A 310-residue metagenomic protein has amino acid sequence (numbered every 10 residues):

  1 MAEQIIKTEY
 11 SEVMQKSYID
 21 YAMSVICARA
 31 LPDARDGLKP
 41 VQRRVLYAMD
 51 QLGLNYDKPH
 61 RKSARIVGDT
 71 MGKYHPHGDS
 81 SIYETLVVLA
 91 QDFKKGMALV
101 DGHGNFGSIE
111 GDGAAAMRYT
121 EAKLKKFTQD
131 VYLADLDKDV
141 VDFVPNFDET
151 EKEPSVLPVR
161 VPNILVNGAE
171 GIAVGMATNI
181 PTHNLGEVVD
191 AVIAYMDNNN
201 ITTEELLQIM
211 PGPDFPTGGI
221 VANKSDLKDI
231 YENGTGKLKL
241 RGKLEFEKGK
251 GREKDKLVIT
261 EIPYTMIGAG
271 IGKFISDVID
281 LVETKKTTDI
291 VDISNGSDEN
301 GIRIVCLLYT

Functional and structural regions predicted by a protein language model:
M1-K237, V305: Catalytic phosphate-handling regions of large nucleic-acid enzymes and associated NTPases
A34, R160-P162, L227, G242-E245 (+1 more regions): Generic recognition of flexible, low-complexity loop/linker segments
D135-D137, S155, V166-E170, E232-L238 (+4 more regions): Short flexible coil/turn linkers enriched for glycine and charged/polar residues that connect secondary-structure
N199-T203, K286-S294: Flexible helix-coil linker/hinge segments at domain or subdomain boundaries
G272-V282: Short amphipathic alpha-helix segments
Y309-T310: Conserved small/polar residues in nucleotide/adenosyl-binding loops
